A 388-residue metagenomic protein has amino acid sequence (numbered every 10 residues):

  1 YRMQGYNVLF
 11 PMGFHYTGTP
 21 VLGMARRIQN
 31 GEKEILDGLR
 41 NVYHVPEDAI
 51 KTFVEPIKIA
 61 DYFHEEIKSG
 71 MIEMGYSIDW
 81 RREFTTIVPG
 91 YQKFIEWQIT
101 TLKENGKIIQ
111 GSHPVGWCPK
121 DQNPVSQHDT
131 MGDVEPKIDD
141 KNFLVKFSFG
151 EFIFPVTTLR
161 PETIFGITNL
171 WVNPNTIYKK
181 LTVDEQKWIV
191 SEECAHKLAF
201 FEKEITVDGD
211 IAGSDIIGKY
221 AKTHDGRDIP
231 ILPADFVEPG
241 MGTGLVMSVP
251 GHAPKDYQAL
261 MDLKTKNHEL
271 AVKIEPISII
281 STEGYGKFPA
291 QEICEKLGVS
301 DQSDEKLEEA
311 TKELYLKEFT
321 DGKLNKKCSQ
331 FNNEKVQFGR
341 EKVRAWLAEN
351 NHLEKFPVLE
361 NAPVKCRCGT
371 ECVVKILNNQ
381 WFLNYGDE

Functional and structural regions predicted by a protein language model:
Y1-E32: N-terminal cofactor/phosphate-binding cores enriched in small/glycine residues, especially glycine-rich loops such as
N7, I167-E292, K296-V299: Catalytic alpha/beta core of large soluble enzyme barrels
F10-M12, Q110, V156, I231-P233: General beta-strand structural signal in soluble alpha/beta enzymes
P20-L22, I167, I376: Active-site-proximal flexible loops/turns
I28-F165, Y220, G242-E388: Residue patterns forming the tRNA-binding/recognition surfaces of aminoacyl-tRNA synthetases and related DALR
